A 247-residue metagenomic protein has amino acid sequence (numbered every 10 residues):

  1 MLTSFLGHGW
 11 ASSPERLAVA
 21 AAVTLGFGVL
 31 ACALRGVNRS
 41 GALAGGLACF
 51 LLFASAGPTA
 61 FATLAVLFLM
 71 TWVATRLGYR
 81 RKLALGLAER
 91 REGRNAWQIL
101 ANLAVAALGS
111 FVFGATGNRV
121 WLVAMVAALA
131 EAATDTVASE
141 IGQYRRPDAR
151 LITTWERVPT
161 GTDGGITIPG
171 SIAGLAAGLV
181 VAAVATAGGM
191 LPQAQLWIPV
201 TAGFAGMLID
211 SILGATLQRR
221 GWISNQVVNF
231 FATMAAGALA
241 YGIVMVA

Functional and structural regions predicted by a protein language model:
M1-A138, G142-A247: Hydrophobic alpha-helical transmembrane segments
